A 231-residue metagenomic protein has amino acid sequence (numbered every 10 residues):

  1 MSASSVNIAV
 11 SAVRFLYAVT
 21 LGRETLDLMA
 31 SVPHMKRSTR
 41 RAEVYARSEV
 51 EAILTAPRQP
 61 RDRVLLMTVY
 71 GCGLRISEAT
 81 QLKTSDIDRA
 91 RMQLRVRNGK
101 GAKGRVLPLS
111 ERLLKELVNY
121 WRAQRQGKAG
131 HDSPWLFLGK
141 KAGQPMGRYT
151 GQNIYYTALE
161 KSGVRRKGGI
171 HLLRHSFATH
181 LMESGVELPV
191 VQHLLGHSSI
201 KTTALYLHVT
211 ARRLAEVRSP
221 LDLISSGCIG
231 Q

Functional and structural regions predicted by a protein language model:
M1-Q231: Conserved catalytic core of the tyrosine transesterase superfamily
